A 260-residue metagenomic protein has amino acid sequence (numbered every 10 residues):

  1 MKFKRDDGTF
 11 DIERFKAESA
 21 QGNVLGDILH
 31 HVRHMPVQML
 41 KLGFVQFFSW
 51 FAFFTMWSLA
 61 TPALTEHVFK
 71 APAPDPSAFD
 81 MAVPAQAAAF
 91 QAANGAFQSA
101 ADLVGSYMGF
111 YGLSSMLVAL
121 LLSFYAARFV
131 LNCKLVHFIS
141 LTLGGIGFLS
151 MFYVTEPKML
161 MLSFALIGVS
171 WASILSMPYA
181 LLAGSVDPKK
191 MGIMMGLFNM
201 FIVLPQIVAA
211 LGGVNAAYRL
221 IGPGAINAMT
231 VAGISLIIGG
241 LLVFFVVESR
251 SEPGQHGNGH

Functional and structural regions predicted by a protein language model:
M1-T55, S235-H260: Intracellular loop-helix junctions on the cytosolic face of multi-pass helical membrane proteins
K70-L113, N227: Loop-to-transmembrane helix entry
L117-N132: Helix-to-loop junctions at the C-terminal end of transmembrane segments in multipass secondary transporters
N132, N215-I237: A membrane-interface helix-boundary motif in multi-pass transporters
T142-T155: C-terminal ends and interior cores of transmembrane alpha-helices in multi-pass membrane transporters/permeases
M159-S173: Hydrophobic core of transmembrane alpha-helices in multi-pass small-molecule transporters, especially MFS/SLC-type
S173-D187: Intracellular juxtamembrane helix-capping segments at the cytosolic ends of symmetry-related transmembrane helices
P188-L220: A late C-terminal transmembrane helix in Major Facilitator Superfamily
